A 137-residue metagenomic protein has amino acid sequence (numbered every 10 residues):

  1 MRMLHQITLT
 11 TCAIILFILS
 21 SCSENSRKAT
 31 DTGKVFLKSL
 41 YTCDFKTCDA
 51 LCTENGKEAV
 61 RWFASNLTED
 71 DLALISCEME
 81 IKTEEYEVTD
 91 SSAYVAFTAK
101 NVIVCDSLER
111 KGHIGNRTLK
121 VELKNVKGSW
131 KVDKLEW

Functional and structural regions predicted by a protein language model:
M1-S20: Sec-dependent bacterial lipoprotein signal peptides
I15, S26-R27, V102: Generic signal for short, ordered secondary-structure residues within or immediately flanking folded domains
L19-T42: Short, low-complexity N-terminal intrinsically disordered segments enriched in polar/charged residues
T30-D31, F45-A96, K100-C105: Short solvent-exposed beta->alpha transition segments
F36, C48-D49, L123: Hydrophobic pocket/interface hotspot
E87-W137: Exposed beta-sheet edge and beta->alpha loop/turn motif
